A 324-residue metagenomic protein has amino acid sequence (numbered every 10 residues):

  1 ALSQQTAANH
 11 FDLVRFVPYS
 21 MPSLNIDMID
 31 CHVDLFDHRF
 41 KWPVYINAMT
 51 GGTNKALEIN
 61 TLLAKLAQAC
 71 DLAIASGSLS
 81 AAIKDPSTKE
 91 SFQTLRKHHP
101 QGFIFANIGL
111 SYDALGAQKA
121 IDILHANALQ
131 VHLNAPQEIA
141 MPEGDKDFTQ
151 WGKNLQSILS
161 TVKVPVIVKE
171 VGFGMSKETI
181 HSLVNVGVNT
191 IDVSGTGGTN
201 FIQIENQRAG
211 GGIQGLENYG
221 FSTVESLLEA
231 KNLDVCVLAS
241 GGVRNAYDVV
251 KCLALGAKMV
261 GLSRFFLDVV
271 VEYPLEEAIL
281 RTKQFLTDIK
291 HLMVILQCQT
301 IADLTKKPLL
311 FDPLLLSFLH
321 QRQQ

Functional and structural regions predicted by a protein language model:
A1-F36, F40, L314-L315, H320-Q323: An N-cap/entry alpha-helix motif that binds or orients negatively charged groups
A1-L2, F266-Q324: C-terminal extensions of enzymes
D34-A81: Active-site cofactor/substrate anionic-group-binding motifs, chiefly glycine- and Lys/Arg-rich phosphate-binding loops
D34-H38, L62-A69, F92-P100, Q118-H125 (+1 more regions): Acidic (Asp/Glu)-rich catalytic clusters
V44-N47, L72-G77, F103-I108, V131 (+4 more regions): Hydrophobic faces of well-ordered beta-strands that scaffold small-molecule active sites in alpha/beta enzyme cores
I46, A67, L129, I191 (+2 more regions): Conserved, mostly hydrophobic/aromatic
K55-L57, S80-K97, S111-G116, Q137-S160 (+4 more regions): Active-site-adjacent beta->alpha loops and helix N-cap segments on the catalytic face of soluble alpha/beta enzymes
Q150-E272: Glycine-rich phosphate/ribose-binding loops and adjacent secondary-structure elements that form binding surfaces
